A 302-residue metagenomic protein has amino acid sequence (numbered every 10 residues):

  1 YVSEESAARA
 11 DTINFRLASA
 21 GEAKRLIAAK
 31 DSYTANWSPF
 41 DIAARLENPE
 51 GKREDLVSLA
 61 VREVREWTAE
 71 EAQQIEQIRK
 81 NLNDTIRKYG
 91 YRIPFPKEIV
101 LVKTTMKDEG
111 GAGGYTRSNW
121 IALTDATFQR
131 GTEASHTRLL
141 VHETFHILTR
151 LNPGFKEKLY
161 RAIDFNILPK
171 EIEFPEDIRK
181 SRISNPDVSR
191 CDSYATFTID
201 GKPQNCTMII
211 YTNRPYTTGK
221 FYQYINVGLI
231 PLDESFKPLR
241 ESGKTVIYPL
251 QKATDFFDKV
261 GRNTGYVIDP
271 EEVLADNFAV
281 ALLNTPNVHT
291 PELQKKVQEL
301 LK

Functional and structural regions predicted by a protein language model:
Y1-A72: N-terminal mature-domain "stem" immediately C-terminal to a signal peptide or N-terminal signal-anchor/transmembrane
L59-N119: Auxiliary, metal-adjacent structural segments of Zn-dependent hydrolase domains
R65, A69-K80, R130-L139, G265-V273: Soluble non-cytosolic domains of exported or imported proteins
K88, I147, L151, A281-T285: Active-site catalytic microenvironments for nucleophilic, acid-base chemistry
K97-T105, A134-R138, T149, G154 (+1 more regions): Non-catalytic terminal regions of proteins
T104-V141, R150: Active-site scaffold of zinc-dependent metalloenzymes
T144-R161: Catalytic Zn2+-binding segment of zinc metalloproteases
R161-L301: Metalloprotease/metallohydrolase-associated module, dominated by Zn2+-dependent proteases
